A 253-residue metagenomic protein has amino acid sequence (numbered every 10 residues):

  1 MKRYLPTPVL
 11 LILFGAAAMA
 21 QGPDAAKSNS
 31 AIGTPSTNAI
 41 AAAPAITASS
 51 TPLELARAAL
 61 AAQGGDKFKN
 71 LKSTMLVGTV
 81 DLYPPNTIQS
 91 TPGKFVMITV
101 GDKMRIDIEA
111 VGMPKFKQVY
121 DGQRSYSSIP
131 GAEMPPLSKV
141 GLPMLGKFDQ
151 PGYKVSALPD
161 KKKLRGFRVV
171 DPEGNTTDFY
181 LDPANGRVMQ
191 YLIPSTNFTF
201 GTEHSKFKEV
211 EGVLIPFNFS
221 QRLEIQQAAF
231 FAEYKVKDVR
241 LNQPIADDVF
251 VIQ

Functional and structural regions predicted by a protein language model:
M1-Y4: Positively charged n-region of N-terminal signal peptides that target proteins for export
T7-A17: Bacterial N-terminal signal peptides
A20-S50: Compositionally biased, proline/threonine/alanine/serine-rich low-complexity intrinsically disordered stretches
Q21, I252-Q253: Short, solvent-exposed mixed-charge patches
I40-G131, G152: N-terminal mature ectodomain segment of secretory-pathway/periplasmic proteins
K94-V96, K115-K117, K154, D178-Y180 (+2 more regions): Short, surface-exposed charged micro-motifs
M134-R168, A184-Y191: Short, conserved active-site entrance elements at the starts or edges of catalytic domains
K163-I252: Gly/Pro-enriched, hydrophobic low-complexity segments that function as extracytoplasmic propeptides/linkers
